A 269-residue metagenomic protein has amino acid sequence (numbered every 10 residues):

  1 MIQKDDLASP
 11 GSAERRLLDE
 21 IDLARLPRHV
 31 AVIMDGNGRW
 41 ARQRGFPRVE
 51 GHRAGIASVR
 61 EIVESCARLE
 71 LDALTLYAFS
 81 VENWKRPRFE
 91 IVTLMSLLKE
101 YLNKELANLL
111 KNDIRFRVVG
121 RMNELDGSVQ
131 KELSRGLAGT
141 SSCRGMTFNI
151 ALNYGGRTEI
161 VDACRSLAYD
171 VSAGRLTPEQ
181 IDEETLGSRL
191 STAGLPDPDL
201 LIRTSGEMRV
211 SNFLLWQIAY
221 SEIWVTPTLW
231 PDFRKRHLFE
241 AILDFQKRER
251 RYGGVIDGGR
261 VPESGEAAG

Functional and structural regions predicted by a protein language model:
M1-G269: Flexible, compositionally biased loop and terminal segments
